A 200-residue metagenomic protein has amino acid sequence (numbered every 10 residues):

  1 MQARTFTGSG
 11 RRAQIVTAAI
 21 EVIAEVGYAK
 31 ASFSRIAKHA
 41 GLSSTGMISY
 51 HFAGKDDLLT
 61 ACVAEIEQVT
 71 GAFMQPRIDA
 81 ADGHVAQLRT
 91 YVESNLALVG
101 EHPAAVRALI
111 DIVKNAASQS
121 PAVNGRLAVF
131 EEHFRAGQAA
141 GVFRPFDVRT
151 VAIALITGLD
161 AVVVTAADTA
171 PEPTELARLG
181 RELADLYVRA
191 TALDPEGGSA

Functional and structural regions predicted by a protein language model:
Q2, A97, A128-A139, G158 (+1 more regions): C-terminal peripheral helix-coil segments that are non-catalytic and often amphipathic
Q14, V22, V26-D57, A61: Helix-turn-helix
E25-A29, A81, H102, A140: Short coil/turn segments at alpha/beta junctions that flank glycine-rich nucleotide-binding fingerprints
Q68-Q75, A116-A140, R149-I153, V164 (+1 more regions): Amphipathic alpha-helical packing segments from all-alpha helical-bundle domains
Q75-A104, V151-L155, G180: Hydrophobic alpha-helical connector segments
Q87, L96-S118, V164-A167: Amphipathic alpha-helical segments used for helix-helix packing
R107-I110, F146, G198-A200: Short, hydrophobic secondary-structure boundary micro-motifs
